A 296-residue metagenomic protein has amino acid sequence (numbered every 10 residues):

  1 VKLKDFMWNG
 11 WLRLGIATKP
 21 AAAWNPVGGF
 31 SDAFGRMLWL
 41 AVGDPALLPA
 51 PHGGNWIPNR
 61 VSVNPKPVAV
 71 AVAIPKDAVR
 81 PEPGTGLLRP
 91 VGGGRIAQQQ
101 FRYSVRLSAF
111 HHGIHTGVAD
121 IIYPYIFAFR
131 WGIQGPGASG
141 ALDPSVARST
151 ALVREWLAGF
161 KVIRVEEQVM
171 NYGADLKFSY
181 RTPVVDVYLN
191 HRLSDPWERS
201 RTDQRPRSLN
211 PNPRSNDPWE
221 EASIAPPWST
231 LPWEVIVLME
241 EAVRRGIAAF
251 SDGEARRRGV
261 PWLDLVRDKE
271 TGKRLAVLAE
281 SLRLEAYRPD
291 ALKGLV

Functional and structural regions predicted by a protein language model:
V1-V296: The feature preferentially marks the first beta-strand/turn patch immediately downstream of a bacterial lipoprotein
